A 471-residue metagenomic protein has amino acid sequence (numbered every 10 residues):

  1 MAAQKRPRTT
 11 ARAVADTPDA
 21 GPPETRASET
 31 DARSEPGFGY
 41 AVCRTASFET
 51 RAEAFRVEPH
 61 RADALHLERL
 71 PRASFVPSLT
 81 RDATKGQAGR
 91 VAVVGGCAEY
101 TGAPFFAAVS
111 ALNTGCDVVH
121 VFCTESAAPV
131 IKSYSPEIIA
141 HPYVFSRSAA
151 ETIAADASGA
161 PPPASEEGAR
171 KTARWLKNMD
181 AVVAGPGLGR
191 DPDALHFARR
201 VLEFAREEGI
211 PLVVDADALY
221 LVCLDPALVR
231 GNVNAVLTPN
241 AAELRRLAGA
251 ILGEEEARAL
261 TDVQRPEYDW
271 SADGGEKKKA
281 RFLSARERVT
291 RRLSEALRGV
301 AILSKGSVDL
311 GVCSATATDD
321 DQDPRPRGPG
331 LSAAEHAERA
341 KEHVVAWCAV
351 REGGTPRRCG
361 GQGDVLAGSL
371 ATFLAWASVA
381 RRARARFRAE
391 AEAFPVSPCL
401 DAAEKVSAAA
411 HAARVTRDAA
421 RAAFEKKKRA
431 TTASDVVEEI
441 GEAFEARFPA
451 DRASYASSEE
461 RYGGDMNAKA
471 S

Functional and structural regions predicted by a protein language model:
A2-A216, Y220-V236, A241, R245-S471: Small-residue (G/A/S/T)-rich helix-start motifs and N-terminal tracts that mark the onset
